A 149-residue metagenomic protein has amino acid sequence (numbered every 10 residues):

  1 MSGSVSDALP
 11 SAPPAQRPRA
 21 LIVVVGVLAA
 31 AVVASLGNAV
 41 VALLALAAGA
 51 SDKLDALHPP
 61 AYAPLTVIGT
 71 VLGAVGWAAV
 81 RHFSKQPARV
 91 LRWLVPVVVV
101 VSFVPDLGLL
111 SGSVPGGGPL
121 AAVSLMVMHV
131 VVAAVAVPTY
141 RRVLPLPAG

Functional and structural regions predicted by a protein language model:
S2-A47: N-terminal signal-anchor transmembrane alpha-helix
I22-A34, V130-G149: Membrane-water interface at the C-terminal end of transmembrane alpha helices
V23, D55, A78, H82-V100: Internal alpha-helical transmembrane segments of multi-pass membrane proteins
A29-A30, P64-G69, S124: Alpha-helical transmembrane segments of multi-pass integral membrane proteins
A34-L43, T70-A78, F103, L107 (+1 more regions): Transmembrane alpha-helical segments of multi-pass membrane transport proteins and ion-pumping complexes
A48-L65: Transmembrane alpha-helix entry/boundary detector in multi-pass membrane proteins
P60-A79, W93-V104: Core segments of alpha-helical transmembrane spans in multipass integral membrane proteins
V104-V123: Membrane-helix boundary connector in multi-pass membrane proteins
